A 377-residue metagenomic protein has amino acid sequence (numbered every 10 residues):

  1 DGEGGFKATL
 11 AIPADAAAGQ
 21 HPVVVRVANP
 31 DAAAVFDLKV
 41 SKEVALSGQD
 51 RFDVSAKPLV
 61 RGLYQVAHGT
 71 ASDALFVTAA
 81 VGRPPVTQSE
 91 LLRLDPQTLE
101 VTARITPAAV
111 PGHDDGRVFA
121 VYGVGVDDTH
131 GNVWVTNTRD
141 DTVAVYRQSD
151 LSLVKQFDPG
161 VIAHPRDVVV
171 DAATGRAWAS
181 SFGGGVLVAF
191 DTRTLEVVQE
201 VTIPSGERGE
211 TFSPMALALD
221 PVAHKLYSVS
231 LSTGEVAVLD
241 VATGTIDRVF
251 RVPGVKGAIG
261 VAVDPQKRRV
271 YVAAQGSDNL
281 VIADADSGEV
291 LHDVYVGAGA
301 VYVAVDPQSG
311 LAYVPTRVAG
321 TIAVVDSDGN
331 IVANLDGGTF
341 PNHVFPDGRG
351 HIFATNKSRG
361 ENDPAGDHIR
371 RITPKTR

Functional and structural regions predicted by a protein language model:
D1-R377: Predominantly soluble domains enriched in secretory-pathway, periplasmic, or organellar proteins
